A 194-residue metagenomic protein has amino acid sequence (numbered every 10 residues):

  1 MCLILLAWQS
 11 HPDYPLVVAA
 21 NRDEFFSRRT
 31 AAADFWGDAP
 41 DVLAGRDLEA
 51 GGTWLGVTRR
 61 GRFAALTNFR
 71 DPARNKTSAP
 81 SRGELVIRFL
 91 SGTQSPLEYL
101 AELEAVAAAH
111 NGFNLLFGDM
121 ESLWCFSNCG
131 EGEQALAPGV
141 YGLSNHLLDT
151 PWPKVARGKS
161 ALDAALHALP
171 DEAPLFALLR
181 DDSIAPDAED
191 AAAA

Functional and structural regions predicted by a protein language model:
M1-A194: N-terminal nucleophile
